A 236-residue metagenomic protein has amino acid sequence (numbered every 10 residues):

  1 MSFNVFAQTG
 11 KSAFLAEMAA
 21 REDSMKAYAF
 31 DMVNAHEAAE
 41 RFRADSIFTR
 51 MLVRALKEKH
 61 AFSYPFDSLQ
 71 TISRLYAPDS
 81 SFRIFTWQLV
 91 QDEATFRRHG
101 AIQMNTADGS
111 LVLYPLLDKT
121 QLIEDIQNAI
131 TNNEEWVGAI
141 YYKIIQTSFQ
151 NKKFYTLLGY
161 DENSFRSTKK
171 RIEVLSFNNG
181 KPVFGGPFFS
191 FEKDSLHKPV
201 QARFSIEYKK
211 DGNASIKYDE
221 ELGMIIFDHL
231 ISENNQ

Functional and structural regions predicted by a protein language model:
M1-R21: Bacterial Sec-dependent N-terminal signal peptides
L15, A19-I102: Solvent-exposed N-terminal domain segments of exported/luminal and surface proteins
F42-Y64, P115-N133, F189-E207: Surface-exposed loop and turn segments in beta-propeller and other repeat-based domains that flank or scaffold
P65-F82, Q91, W136-N151, N213-E221: Structural signature of eukaryotic scaffold interfaces centered on beta-propeller domains
S81-Q88, K153-D161, G223-L230: Short beta-strand elements that form the blades of beta-propeller/WD-repeat-like and other beta-sheet-rich scaffold
R97-D108, R171-K181: Beta-propeller blade signature
A101-T147: Short N-terminal edge-element motif at the start of the domain
Q127-N133, I140-F149, N163, V183-Q236: Short aromatic loop motif centered on NTY/YTY
